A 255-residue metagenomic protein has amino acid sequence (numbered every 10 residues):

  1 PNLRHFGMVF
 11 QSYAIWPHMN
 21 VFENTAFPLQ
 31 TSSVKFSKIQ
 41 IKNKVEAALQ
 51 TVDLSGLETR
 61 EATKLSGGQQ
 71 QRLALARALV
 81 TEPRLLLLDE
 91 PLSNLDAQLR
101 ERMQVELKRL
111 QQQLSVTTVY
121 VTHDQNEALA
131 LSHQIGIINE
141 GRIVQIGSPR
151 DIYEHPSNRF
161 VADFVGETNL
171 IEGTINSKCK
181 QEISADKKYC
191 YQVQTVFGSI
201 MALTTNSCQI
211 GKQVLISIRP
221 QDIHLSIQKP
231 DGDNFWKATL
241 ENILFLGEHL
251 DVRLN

Functional and structural regions predicted by a protein language model:
H5-G7, Q11-D163: ABC ATPase nucleotide-binding domains
Q134, L170-I171, I200, W236: Structural detector for hydrophobic anchor residues on beta-strands
E154, C179-A185, C190-L244: Glycine/charge-rich catalytic "coupling/switch" loops of P-loop NTPases
H155-N176, S217: C-terminal boundary and immediately downstream tail of ABC-type ATPase nucleotide-binding domains
Y189-Y191, H249-V252: Short aromatic-glycine-enriched beta-strand elements
